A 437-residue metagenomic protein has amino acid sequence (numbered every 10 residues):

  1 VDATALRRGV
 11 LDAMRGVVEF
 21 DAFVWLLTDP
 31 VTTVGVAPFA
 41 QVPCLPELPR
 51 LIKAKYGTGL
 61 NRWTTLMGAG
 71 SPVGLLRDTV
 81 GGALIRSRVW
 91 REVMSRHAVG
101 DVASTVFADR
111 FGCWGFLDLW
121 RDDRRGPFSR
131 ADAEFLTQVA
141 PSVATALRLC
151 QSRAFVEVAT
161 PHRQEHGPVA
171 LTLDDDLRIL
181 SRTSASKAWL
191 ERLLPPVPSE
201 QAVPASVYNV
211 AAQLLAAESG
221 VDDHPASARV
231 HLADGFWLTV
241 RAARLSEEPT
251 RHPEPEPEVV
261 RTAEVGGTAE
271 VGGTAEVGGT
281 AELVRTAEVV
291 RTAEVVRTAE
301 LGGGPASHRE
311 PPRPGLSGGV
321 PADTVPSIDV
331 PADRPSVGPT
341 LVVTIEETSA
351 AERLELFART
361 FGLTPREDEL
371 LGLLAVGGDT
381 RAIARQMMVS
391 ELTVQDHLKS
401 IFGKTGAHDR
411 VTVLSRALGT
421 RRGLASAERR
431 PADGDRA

Functional and structural regions predicted by a protein language model:
V1-T145, L149: Regulatory input/activation interfaces that engage signals or partners
A3-G16, S87-R91, V156-T160, Q164 (+3 more regions): Short amphipathic alpha-helical segments
E165-A233: PAS-family sensory domains
V210-A263, A293-V296, E300, R313-S349: PAS-family sensory/regulatory modules and their coupling/dimerization elements
V259-L301: Long, intrinsically disordered low-complexity tandem-repeat segments
T364, G377-T412, R436-A437: Recognition helix of helix-turn-helix DNA-binding domains
R366-L370: The N-cap/first-turn positions of alpha helices within or immediately adjacent to helix-turn-helix DNA-binding domains
R410-R421: Short, basic, alpha-helical segments at the C-terminal edge of helix-turn-helix-like DNA-binding modules
